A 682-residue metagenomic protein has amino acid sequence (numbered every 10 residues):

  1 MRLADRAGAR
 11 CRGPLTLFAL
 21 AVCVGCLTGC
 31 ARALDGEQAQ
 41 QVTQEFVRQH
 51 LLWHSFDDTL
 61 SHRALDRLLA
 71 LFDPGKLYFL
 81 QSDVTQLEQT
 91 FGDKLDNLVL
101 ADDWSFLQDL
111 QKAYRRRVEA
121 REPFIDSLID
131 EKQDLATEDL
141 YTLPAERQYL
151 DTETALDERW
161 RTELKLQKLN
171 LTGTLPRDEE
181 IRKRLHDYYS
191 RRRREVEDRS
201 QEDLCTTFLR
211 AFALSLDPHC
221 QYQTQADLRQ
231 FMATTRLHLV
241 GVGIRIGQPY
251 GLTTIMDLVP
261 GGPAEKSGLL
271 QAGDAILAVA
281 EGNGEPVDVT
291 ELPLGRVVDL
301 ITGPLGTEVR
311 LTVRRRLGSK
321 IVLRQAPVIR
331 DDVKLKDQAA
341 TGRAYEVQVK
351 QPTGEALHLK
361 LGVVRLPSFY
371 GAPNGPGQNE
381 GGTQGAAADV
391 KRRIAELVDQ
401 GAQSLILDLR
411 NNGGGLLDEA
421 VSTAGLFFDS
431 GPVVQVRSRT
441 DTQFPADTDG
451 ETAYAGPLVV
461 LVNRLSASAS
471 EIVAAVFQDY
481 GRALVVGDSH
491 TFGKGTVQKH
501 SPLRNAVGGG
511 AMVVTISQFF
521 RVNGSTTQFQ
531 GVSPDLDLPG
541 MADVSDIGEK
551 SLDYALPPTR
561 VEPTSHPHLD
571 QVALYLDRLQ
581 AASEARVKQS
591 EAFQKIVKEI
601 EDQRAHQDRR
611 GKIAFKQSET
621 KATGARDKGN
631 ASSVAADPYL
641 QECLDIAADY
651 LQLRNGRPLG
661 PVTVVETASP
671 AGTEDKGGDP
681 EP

Functional and structural regions predicted by a protein language model:
R2-F18: Bacterial N-terminal signal peptides that target proteins for export
T16-C26: Bacterial N-terminal signal peptides
C30-A31, R48-D57, R194-Q201, D217-L239 (+5 more regions): Cleft-lining beta-strand/loop regions that shape enzyme active-site pockets
C30-G173, H566-R578, E591, K595 (+2 more regions): Cationic-aromatic interfacial patches
A39-L51, T90-K94, H186-R191, P367-N374 (+1 more regions): Acidic/histidine-rich, surface-exposed loop or edge segments in extracytoplasmic proteins
A70-L71, L107, K112-P123, Q133-E163 (+3 more regions): PDZ/PDZ-like domain segments forming the peptide/carboxylate-binding groove, activating on the N-terminal beta-strands
A120-G241, Y250: Extended, domain-scale alpha-helical bundle/helix-rich regions
T174-D187, V522-E674: Conserved functional hotspot residues or short segments at active or partner-binding sites across diverse domains
